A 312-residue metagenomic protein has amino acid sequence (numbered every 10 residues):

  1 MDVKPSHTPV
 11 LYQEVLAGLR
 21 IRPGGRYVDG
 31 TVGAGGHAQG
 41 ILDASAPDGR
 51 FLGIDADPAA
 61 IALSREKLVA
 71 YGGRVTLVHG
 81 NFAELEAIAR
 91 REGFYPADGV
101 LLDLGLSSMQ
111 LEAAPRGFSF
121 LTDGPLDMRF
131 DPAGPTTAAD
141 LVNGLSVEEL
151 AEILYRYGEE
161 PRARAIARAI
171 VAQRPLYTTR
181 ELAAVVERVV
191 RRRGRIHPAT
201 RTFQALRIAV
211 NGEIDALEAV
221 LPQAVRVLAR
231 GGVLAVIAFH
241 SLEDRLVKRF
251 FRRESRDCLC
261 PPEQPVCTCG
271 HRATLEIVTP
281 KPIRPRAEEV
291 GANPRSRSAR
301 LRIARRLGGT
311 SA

Functional and structural regions predicted by a protein language model:
M1-A312: S-adenosyl-L-methionine-dependent methyltransferase catalytic core, i.e., the SAM/SAH-binding region
